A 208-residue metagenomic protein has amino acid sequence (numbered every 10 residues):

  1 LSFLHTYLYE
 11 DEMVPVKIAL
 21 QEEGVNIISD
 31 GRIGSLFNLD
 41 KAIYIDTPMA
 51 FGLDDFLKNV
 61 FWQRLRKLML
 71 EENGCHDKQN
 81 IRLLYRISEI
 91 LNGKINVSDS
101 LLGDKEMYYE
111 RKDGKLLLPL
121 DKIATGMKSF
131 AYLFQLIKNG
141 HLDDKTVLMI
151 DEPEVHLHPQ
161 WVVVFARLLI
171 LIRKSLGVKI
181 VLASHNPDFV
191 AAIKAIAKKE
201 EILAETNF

Functional and structural regions predicted by a protein language model:
L1-K145: Phosphate-coordinating catalytic segments in nucleotide- and nucleic-acid-processing enzymes
R111-F208: Switch/communication elements of ASCE P-loop NTPase nucleotide-binding domains
